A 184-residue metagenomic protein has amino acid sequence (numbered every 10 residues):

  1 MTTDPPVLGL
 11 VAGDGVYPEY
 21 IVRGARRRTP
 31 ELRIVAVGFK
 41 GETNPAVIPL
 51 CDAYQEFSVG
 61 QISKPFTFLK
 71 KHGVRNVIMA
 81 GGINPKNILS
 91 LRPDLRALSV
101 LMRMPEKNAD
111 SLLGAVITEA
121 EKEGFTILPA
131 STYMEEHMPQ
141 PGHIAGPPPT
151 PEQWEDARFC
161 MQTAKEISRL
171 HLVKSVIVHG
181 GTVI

Functional and structural regions predicted by a protein language model:
M1-D4, R27-R28, V47, K70-H72 (+4 more regions): Solvent-exposed alpha-helices and their adjacent loops that cap or buttress functional pockets in soluble metabolic
T2-F39: N-terminal basic/disordered segments at the start of proteins
L8, A97-D110, H143-Q153: Flexible, glycine/proline-enriched loop segments at strand-loop-helix junctions that form or flank small-ligand binding
V11, V37-G38, M79-G81, V178-H179: Short beta-strand segments
D14, G82-P85, T182: Short glycine-rich anion-binding loops that position phosphate/pyrophosphate groups of nucleotides and phosphorylated
G38-V59: N-terminal beta-loop-helix "entrance" segment that forms/cooperates in small-molecule cofactor or anionic ligand
I62-T132: N-terminal glycine-rich phosphate/adenylate-binding segment common to multiple enzyme folds
V116-T132, M138-I184: Internal active-site segments that recognize and position negatively charged phosphoryl groups and nucleotide moieties
